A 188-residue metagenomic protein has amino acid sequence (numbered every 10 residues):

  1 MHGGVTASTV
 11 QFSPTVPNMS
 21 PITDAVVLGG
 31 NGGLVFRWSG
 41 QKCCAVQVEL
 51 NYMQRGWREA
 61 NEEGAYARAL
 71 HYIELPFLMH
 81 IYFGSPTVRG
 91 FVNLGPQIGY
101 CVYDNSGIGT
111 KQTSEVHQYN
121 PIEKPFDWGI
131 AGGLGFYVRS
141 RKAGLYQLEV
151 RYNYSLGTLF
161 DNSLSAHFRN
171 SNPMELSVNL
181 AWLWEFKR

Functional and structural regions predicted by a protein language model:
M1-G33, L183-R188: Short glycine/proline- and aromatic-enriched beta-strand/turn motifs that initiate or cap beta-hairpins
H2, V27, N31, N93 (+3 more regions): Short glycine/serine/threonine-biased micro-segments
V5-Q11, F36-T110, S140-K142, L176-E185: Gram-negative (and chloroplast) outer-membrane scaffold detector with strong preference for beta-barrel transmembrane
P17-I22, A60-Y66, S114-I122, S163-N170: Extracellular loop and loop/strand-boundary signature of outer-membrane beta-barrel proteins
D24-G30, A69-I73, V88, K124-I130 (+1 more regions): Residues that define the transmembrane beta-barrel architecture of outer-membrane proteins
E49, I122-G132, F136-R188: Predominantly the C-terminal beta-signal and adjacent terminal strand-loop region of outer-membrane beta-barrel
